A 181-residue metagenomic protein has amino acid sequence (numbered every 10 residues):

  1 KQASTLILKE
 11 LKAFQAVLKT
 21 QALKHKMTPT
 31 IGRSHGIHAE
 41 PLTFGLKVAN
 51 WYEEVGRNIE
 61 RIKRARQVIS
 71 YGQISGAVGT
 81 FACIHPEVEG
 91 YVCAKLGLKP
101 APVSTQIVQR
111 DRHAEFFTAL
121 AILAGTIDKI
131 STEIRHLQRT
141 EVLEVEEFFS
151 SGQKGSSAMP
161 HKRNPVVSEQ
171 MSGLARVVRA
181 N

Functional and structural regions predicted by a protein language model:
K1-L6, R33-N50: Short His/Asp/Glu-rich catalytic/ion-coordination signatures at enzyme active sites or charged loops
K1-M27: Hydrophobic alpha-helical hairpins/lids featuring a short glycine-rich hinge
K12, K19, E40-N181: Internal glycine-rich alpha/beta core junctions
K24-A39, G72: Short, conserved phosphate-binding/catalytic loop or strand-edge motifs used in phosphoryl-/nucleotidyl-transfer
